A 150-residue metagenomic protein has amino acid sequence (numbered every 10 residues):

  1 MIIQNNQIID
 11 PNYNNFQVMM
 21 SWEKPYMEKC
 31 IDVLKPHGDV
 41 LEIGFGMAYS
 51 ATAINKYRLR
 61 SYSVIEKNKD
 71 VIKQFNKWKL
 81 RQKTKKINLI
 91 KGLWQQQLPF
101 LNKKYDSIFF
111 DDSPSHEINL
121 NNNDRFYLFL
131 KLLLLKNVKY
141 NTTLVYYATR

Functional and structural regions predicted by a protein language model:
M1-R150: The AdoMet/dcAdoMet-binding core of the Class I SAM-like
